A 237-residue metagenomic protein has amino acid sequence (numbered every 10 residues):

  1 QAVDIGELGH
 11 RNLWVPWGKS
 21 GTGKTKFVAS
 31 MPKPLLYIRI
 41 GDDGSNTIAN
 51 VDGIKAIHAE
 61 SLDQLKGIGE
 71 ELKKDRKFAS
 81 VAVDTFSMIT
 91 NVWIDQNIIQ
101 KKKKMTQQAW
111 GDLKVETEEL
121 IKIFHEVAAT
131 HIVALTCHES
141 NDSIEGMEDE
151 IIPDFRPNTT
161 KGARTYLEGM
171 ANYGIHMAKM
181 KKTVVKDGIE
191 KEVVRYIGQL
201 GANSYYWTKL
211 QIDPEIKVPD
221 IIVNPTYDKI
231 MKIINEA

Functional and structural regions predicted by a protein language model:
A2-V83, S87-V92: Conserved P-loop
G6, F27-A29, F124-V127, R164-E168 (+1 more regions): A general structural signal for short secondary-structure junctions and capping/turn motifs
L35-Y37, V133, G174-H176: Short, well-ordered beta-strand core segments
E71, I89-V92, V127, M170 (+1 more regions): Conserved, well-folded catalytic cores of nucleic-acid-processing and energy-transducing macromolecular machines
R76, A129, G169: Structured loop/turn residues at beta-strand edges in well-structured enzyme cores
T85-T165: P-loop NTPase motor core
D142-A237: Conserved GTP-binding G-domain of TRAFAC-class P-loop NTPases and closely related GTPase folds
